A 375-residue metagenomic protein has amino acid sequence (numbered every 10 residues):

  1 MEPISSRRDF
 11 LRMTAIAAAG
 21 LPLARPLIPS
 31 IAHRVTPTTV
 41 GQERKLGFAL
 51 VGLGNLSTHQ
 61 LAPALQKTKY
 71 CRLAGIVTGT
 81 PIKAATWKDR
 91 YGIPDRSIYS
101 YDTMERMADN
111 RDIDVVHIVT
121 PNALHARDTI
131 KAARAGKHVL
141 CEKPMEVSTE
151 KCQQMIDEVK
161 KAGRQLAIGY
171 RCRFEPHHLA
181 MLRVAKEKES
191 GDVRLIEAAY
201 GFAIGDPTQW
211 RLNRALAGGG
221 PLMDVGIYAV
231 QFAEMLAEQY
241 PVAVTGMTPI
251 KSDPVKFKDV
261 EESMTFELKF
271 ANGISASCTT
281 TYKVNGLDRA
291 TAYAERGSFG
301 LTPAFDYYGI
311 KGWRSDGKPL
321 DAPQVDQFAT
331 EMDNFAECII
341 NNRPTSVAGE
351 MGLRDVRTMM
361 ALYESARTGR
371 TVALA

Functional and structural regions predicted by a protein language model:
M1-A18: N-terminal secretory signal peptides and thylakoid transit peptides that target proteins across membranes
M13-A17, K318-A375: C-terminal helical cap and adjacent loop that interface with cofactors, partners, or active-site loops
T14-G92: N-terminal Rossmann-like dinucleotide-binding module
L56-S57, Q165, C172-F257, G369: Predominantly a Rossmann-like dinucleotide-binding segment in NAD(P)-dependent oxidoreductases
S97-D102: Short acidic-hydrophobic, aromatic-tinged amphipathic segments that line or gate anion-handling sites
D114-V115, P121-N122, A126-R173, K188: Beta-strand-loop-alpha-helix segment that lines the small-molecule cofactor/substrate pocket of alpha/beta enzymes
I250, P254-E261, K269-M332, A348: NAD(P)-dinucleotide binding in Rossmann-like oxidoreductases
